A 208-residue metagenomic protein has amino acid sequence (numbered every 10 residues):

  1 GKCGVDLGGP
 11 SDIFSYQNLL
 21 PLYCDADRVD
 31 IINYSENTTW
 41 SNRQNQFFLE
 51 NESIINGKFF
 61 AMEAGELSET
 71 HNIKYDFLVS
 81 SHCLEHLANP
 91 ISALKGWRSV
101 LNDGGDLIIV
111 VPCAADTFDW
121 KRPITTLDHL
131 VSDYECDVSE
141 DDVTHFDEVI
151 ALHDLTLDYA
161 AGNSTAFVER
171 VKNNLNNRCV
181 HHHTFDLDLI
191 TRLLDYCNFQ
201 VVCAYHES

Functional and structural regions predicted by a protein language model:
G1-V5, V100-L101: Short intrinsically disordered, low-complexity coil segments enriched in acidic
C3-S68: Class I SAM-dependent methyltransferase SAM/SAH-binding core
I13-Y16, T38-W40, L87, A115-K121: Short catalytic/ligand-binding loop motif for oxyanion handling, primarily in non-cytosolic enzymes, centered on
F48-A61, L67-E69, I91-S99, D103-S208: S-adenosyl-L-methionine-dependent methyltransferase catalytic module, highlighting the catalytic core
L78-V79: Hydrophobic beta-strand segment of the Class I
H82-H86: A short His-aromatic
